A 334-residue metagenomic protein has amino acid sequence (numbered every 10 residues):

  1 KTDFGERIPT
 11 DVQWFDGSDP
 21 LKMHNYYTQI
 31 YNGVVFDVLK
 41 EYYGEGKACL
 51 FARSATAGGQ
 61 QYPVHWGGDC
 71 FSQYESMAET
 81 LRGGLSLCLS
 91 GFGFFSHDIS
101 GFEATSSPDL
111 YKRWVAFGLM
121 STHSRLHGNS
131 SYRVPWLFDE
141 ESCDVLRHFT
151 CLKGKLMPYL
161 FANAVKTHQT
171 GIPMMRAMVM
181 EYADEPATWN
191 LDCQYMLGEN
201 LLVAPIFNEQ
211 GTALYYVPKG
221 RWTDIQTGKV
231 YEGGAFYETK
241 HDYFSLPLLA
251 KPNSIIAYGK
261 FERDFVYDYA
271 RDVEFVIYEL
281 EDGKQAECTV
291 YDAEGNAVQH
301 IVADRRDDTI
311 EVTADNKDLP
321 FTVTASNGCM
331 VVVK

Functional and structural regions predicted by a protein language model:
K1-S54, G58: Active-site neighborhood of glycoside hydrolase catalytic domains
D19-N32, W66-S86, G198: Acidic, His- and aromatic-enriched active-site or binding-groove loops in soluble protein domains that engage sugars
F36-C49, A55-W66, E79, G83 (+3 more regions): Catalytic core of carbohydrate-active enzymes
G328-K334: A short amphipathic beta-strand at an alpha->beta junction
